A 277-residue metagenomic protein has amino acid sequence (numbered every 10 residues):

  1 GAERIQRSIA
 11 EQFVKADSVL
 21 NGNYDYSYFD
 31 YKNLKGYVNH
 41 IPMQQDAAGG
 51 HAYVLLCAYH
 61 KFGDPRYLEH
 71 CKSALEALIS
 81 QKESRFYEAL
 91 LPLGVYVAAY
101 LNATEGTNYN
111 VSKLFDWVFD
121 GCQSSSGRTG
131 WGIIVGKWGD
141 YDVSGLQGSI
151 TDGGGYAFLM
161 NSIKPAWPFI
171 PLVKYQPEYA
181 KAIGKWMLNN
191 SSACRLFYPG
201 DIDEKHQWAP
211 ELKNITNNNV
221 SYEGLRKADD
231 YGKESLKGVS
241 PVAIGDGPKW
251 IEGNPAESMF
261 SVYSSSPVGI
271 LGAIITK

Functional and structural regions predicted by a protein language model:
G1-K277: Catalytic domains of carbohydrate-active enzymes that cleave complex glycans
